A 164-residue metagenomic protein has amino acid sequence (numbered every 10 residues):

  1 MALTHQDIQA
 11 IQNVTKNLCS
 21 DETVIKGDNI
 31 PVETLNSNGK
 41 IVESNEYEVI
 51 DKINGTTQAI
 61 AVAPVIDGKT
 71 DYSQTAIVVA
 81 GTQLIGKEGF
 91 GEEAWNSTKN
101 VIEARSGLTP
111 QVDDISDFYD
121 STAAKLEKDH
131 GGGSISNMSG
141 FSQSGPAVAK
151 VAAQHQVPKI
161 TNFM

Functional and structural regions predicted by a protein language model:
M1-G55: Long, non-catalytic terminal segments
E33-S136, H155-K159: A conserved cap/lid and substrate-binding interface adjacent to the catalytic center of lipid-processing enzymes
M138-A152: Glycine-rich nucleophile elbow surrounding the catalytic serine of serine-hydrolase chemistry
N162-F163: A short, hydrophobic beta-strand element of the alpha/beta-hydrolase
